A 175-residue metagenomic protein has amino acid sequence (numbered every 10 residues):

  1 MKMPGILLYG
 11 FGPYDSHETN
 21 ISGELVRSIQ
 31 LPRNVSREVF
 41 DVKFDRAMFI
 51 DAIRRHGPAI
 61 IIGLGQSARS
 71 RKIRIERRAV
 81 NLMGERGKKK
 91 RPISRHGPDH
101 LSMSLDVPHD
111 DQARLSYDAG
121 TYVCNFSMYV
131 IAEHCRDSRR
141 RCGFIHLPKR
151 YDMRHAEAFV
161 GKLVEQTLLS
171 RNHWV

Functional and structural regions predicted by a protein language model:
M1-T121, I131-C142, P148, R154-V175: N-terminal catalytic or cofactor-binding beta/alpha core of small enzyme domains
C124: Short glycine/serine/threonine-rich phosphate/pyrophosphate-binding segments that cradle anionic phosphate groups
S127-M128: Active-site-adjacent betaalpha module
